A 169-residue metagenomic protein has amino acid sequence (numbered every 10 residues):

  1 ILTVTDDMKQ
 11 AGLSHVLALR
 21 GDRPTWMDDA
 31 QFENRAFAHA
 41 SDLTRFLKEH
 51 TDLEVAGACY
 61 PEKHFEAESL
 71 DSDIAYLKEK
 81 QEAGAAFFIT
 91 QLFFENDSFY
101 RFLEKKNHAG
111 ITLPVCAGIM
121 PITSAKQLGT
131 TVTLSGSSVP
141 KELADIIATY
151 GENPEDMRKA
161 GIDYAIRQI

Functional and structural regions predicted by a protein language model:
I1-T5, E68-E79, G161-I169: Short, acidic/polar
I1-T5, R23-L47, A67-L70, L92-H108: Active-site-adjacent beta->alpha loops and helix N-cap segments on the catalytic face of soluble alpha/beta enzymes
M8, K80, G84, A117: Conserved, mostly hydrophobic/aromatic
G12-L13, G84, I111-T112: Short loop/turn motifs at secondary-structure junctions
S14-L19, A86-E95, K159-G161: Catalytic beta/alpha-barrel core
L19-R23, A58-H64, F93-F94, G118-S124: Active-site beta-loop-alpha junctions enriched in small/polar residues
N34-Y60, H108-R167: Active-site pocket-lining/capping segments in soluble small-molecule metabolic enzymes
T51-A86, F94: Ligand/cofactor pocket segment of small-molecule handling proteins
